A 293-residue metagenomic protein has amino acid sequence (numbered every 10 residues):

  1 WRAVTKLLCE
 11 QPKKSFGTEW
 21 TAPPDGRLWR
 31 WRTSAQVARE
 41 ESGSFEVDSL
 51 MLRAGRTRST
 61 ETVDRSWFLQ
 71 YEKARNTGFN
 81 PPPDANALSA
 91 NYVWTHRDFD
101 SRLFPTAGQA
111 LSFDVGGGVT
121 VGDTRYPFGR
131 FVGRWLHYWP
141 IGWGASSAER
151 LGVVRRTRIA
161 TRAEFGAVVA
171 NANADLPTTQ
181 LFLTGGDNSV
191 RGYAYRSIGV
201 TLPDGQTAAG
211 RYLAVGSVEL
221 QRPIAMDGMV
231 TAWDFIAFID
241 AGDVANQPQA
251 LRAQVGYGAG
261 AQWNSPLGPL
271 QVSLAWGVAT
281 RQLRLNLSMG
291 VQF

Functional and structural regions predicted by a protein language model:
W1-S112, V190-G192, I198-P203, P269-Q271 (+1 more regions): Gram-negative/organellar outer-membrane beta-barrel architecture
W20-P24, A174-T178, Q249-Y257: Charged/polar, low-hydrophobicity segments characteristic of intrinsically disordered regions and flexible loops
P24-W29, T60-V63, W139-G144, V153-R155 (+3 more regions): Secondary-structure transition/capping motifs at alpha-helix termini and the adjoining loop/turn into the next element
T77-A241, A245-Q247, L285-Q292: C-terminal outer-membrane beta-barrel translocator/porin domains of Gram-negative envelope proteins and their
F235-F238, L270-A275: Conserved active-site loop/cleft motifs that coordinate metal ions or position small ligands
V244-G268, A279: C-terminal structured "cap/appendage" subdomains that terminate the fold
